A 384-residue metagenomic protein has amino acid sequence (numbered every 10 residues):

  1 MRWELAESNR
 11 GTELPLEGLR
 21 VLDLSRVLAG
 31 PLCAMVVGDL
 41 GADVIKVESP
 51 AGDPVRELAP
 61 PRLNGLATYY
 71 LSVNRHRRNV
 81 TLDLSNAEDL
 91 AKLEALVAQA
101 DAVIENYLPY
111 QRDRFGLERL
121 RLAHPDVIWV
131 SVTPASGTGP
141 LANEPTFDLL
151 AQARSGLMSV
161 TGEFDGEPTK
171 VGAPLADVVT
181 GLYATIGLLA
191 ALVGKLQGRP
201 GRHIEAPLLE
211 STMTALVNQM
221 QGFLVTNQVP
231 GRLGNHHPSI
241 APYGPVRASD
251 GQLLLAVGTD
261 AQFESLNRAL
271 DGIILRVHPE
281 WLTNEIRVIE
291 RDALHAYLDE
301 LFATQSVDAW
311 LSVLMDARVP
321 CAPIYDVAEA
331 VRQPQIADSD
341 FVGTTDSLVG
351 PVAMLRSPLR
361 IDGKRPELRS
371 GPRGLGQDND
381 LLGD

Functional and structural regions predicted by a protein language model:
M1-P200, Y297, T345, G374 (+1 more regions): N-terminal helix-loop segment corresponding to the beta1-alpha1 unit of nucleotide/adenylate-binding folds
M1-R20, G231, R247-A248, E329-D384: Terminal low-complexity tails and localization/encapsulation signals of metabolic enzymes
A51, A135-S136, L208-M213, D250-Q252 (+2 more regions): Glycine-rich beta-alpha junction loops
G137, D165-P174, L196-T212, G231-P238 (+1 more regions): Conserved Rossmann-fold dehydrogenase catalytic segment
E167-A176, R247-G251, K364-E367: Flexible glycine/proline-enriched surface loops and loop-helix/loop-strand junctions
G181-G201, T214-V225, N267-G272: Oxidoreductase and adenylate-handling cofactor-binding alpha/beta cores
H236, A241-A317, C321: Aromatic-enriched alpha-helical interface/lid elements that frame and gate functional surfaces
M315-A337: Conserved PLP cofactor-binding pocket of PLP-dependent enzymes
